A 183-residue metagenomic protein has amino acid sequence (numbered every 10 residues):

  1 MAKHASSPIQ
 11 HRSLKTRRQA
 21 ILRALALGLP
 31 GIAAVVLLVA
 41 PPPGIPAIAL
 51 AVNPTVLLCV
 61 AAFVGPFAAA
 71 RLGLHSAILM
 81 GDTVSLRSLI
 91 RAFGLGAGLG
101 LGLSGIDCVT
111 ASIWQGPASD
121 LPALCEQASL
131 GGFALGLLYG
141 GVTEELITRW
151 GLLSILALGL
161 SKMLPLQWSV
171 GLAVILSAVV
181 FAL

Functional and structural regions predicted by a protein language model:
M1-K15: Short, Lys/Arg-rich, polar N-terminal cytosolic tail immediately upstream of the first transmembrane signal-anchor
K15-I21, L50-P54, H75-G102, V170: Interfacial transmembrane-helix boundary/kink motif in multi-pass membrane proteins
Q19-A68, S119: Alpha-helical transmembrane segments in multi-pass membrane proteins
L25, V56, L89-G94, A134 (+1 more regions): Hydrophobic alpha-helical transmembrane segments
P30-L38, G100-I106, S177-L183: Aromatic-anchored segments of alpha-helical transmembrane domains
G81-L86, L121-G131, L164-W168: Helix-boundary and loop/linker segments of multi-pass membrane transporters
A97-P117, G141-A157: Transmembrane alpha-helix/helix-exit interface in multi-pass inner-membrane proteins
L130-L183: Transmembrane helix-loop-helix hairpins at the membrane interface of multi-pass integral membrane proteins
